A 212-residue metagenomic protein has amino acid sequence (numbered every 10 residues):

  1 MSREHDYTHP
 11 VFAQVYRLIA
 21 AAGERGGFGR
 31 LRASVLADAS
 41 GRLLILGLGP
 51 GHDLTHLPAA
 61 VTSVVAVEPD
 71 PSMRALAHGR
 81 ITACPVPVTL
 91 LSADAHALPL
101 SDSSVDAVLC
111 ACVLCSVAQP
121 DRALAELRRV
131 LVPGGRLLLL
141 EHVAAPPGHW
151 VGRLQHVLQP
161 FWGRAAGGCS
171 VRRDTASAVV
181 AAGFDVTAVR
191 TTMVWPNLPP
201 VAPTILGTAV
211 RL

Functional and structural regions predicted by a protein language model:
M1-L44, H52-H56, M73-L76, Q155: Conserved class I S-adenosyl-L-methionine
R3, I19-A22, L140-P200: C-terminal alpha-helical "lid/dimerization" subdomain adjacent to the S-adenosyl-L-methionine
L44-A97: Class I SAM-dependent methyltransferase SAM/SAH-binding core
H96-V108: A short acidic, Gly/Pro-enriched loop at the edge of an enzyme's catalytic core that lines a small-molecule cofactor
D106-Q119: A short SAM/SAH-binding and catalytic strip from SAM-dependent methyltransferases
D121-P133: A short glycine-rich, Lys/Arg-flanked "PGG" loop and its adjoining helix->strand segment in the class I
T204-L212: C-terminal lobe and adjacent flexible extensions of AdoMet/dcAdoMet transferase-like proteins
